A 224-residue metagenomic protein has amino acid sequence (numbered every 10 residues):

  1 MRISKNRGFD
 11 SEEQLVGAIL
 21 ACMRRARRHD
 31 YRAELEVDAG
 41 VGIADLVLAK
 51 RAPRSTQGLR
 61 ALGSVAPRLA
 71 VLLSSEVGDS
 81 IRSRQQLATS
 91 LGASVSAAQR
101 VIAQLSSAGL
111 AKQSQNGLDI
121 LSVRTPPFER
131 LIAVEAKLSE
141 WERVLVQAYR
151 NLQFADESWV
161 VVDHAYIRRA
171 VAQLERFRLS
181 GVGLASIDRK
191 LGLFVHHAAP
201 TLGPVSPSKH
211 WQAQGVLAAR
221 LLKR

Functional and structural regions predicted by a protein language model:
M1-A52, G63-P67, V71-G117, K223-R224: Acidic-basic catalytic patches of nuclease active cores, encompassing PD-(D/E)XK and other metal-cofactor nuclease
I19, A44-R54, I120, F128-L138 (+1 more regions): Conserved catalytic cores of phosphodiester-cleaving nucleases, focusing on short active-site segments
P53-Q57, L202-P204: Short, charged/polar, Gly/Pro-enriched secondary-structure boundary elements
Q57-S74, P126, L131, E135-I187: Catalytic cores of nucleic-acid endonucleases
P67-L73, L152-A155, H197-K209, R224: Hydrophobic transmembrane alpha-helix bundles
A93, R100, S106-S107, K112-V123 (+1 more regions): Domain-level recognition of nuclease-like catalytic cores that cleave nucleotide substrates
Q113-W141, A219-L222: Short N-terminal signal/transit or membrane-insertion segments and the immediately adjacent low-complexity/disordered
